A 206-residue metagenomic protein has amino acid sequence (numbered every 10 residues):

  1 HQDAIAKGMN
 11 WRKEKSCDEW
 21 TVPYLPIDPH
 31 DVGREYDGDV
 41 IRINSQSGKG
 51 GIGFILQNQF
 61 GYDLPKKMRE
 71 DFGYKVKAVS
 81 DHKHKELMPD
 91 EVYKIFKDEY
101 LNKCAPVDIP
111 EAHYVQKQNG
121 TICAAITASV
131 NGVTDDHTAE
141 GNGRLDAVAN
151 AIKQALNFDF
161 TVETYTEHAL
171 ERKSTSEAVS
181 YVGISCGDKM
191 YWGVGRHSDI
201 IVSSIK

Functional and structural regions predicted by a protein language model:
H1-T138, R172-V179, S185: A mid-to-C-terminal "edge-of-domain" accessory segment
I43-G50, G141, S198-I205: Long, C-terminal-biased catalytic regions of enzyme "large/alpha" subunits
D63, K67, N157-Y165: Glycine-rich phosphate/pyrophosphate-binding loops and their adjacent beta-strand/loop elements at enzyme active sites
L101-A105, A155-V162: Short secondary-structure junctions
H137-E140, G195: Beta-strand/loop nucleic-acid-binding surfaces
N142-F160: A short, contiguous, amphipathic alpha-helix enriched in charged residues
T166-E171: Acidic, glycine-rich active-site loops and adjacent beta-strand->loop/helix elements that engage anionic groups
S176-K206: C-terminal binding/interaction regions
